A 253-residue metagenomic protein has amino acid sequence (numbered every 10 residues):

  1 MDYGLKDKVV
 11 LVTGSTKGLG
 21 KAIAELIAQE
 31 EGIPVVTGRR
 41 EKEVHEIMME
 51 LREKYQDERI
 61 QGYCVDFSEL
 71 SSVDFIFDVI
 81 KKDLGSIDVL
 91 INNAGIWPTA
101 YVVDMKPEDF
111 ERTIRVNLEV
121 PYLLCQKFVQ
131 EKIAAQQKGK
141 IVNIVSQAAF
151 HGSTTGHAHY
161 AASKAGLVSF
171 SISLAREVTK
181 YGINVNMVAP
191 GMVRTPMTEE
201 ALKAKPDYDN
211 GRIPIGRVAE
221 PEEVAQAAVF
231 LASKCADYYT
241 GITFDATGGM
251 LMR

Functional and structural regions predicted by a protein language model:
T16-K17: Conserved glycine-rich cofactor-binding loop
Y101-V102, K106-I114, D209: Substrate-binding pocket helix/loop in short-chain dehydrogenase/reductase
C125, S163, S171: Active-site helix of classical SDR
Q130, I172, R176-E177, D237: Alpha-helical segment proximal to the catalytic Tyr-Lys
S146: Residue(s) in the substrate-gating loop at a strand-loop-helix junction that position the organic substrate next
T179, N184, Y239-G241: Short, small/polar-rich loop/turn modules that mediate ligand/substrate recognition or access, typified
V229, T240-R253: Short C-terminal tail/terminal secondary-structure segment of NAD(P)H-dependent dehydrogenase/reductase domains
